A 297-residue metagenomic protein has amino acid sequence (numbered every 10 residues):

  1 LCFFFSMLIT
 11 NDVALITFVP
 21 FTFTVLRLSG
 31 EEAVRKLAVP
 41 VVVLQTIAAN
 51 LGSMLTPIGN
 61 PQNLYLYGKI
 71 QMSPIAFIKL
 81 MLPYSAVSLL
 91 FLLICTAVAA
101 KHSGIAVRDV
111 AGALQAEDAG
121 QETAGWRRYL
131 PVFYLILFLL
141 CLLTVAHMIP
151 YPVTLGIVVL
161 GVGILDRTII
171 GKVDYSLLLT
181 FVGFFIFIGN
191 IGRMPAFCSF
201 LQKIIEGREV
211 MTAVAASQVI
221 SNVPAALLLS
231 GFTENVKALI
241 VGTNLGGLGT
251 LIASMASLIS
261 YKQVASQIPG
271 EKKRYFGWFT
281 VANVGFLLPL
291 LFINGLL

Functional and structural regions predicted by a protein language model:
L1, L37-I47, K172-G183, I204-I205 (+1 more regions): Cytoplasmic-side transmembrane-helix entry/capping segments in multi-pass membrane proteins
F4-M54, Y65, L227-I240, S266-R274 (+1 more regions): Hydrophobic transmembrane alpha-helices that form the pore/transport pathway of multi-pass ion and small-solute
S6-T17, G52-N60, V214-L229, G246-A256: Short helix-coil transition sites and intra-membrane helix breaks within transmembrane domains of multi-pass
N11-L15, M81-V87, A146-G156, V241-A256: Structural signature of hydrophobic alpha-helical transmembrane segments
S29, C95, L160-G171, S260-S266: C-terminal ends of transmembrane helices
I75-E122, L258-L297: Juxtamembrane and boundary regions of transmembrane helices in multi-pass small-molecule transporters and channels
L92-T168: Membrane-embedded hairpin module used as a gating/binding unit in multi-pass transport and secretion proteins
I136-E234: Transmembrane helical segments that form the transport core of multi-pass membrane transport proteins
